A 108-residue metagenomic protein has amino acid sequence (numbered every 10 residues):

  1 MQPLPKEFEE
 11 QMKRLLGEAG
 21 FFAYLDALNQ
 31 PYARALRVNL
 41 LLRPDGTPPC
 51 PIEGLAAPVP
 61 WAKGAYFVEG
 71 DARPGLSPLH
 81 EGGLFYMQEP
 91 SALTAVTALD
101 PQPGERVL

Functional and structural regions predicted by a protein language model:
M1-L108: S-adenosylmethionine
